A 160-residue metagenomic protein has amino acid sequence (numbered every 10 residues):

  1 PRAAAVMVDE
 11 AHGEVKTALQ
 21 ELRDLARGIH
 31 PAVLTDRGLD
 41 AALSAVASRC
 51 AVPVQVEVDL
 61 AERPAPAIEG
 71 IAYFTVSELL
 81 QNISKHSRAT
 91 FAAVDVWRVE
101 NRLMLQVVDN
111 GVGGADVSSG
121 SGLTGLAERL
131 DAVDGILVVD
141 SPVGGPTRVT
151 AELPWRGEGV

Functional and structural regions predicted by a protein language model:
P1-V160: Coiled-coil dimerization/phosphotransfer module
